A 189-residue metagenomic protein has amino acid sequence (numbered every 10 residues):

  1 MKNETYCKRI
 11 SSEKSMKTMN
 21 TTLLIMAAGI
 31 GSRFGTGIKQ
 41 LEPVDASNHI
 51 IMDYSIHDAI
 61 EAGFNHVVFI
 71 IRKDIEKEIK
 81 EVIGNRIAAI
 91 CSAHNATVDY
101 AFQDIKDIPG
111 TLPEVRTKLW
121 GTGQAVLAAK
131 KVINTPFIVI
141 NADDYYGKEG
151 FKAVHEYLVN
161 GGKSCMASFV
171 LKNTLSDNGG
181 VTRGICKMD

Functional and structural regions predicted by a protein language model:
M19-N85: N-terminal glycine-rich phosphate-binding loop and ensuing alpha1 helix
G31, Y145-G147: A short, conserved beta-strand element in the Rossmann-like catalytic core that flanks the donor/metal-binding loop
N65-V67, T97, P136, K163-S164: Residues at the starts of beta-strands that form the adenosine-phosphate
A88-T135: Short phosphate-binding loop-to-helix
T135-Y145: Short beta-strand-to-loop acidic/aromatic patch adjacent to the donor-nucleotide binding site
K148-D189: Conserved core of the sugar-phosphate nucleotidyltransferase
